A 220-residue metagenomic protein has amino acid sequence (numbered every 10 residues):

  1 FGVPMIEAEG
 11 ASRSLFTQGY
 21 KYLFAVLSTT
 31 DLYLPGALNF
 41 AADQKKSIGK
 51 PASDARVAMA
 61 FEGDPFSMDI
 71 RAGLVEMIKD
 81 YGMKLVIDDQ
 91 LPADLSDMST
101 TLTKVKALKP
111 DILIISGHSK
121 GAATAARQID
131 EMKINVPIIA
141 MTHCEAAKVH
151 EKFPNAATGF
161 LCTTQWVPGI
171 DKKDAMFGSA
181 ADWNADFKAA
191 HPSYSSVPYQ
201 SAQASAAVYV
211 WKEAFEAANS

Functional and structural regions predicted by a protein language model:
F1-I87, P137-C162: Extracytoplasmic ligand/sensor domains, especially the bilobed periplasmic-binding protein
Y20, I129-S205, A218: Extracellular/periplasmic periplasmic-binding protein-like sensory domains
L34-L38, L91-K104: Structural motif
D43-S47, S96-K109: Short, well-structured alpha-helical segments in soluble
I48-M59, Y194-A202, S220: Surface-exposed patches in mature extracellular/periplasmic domains of secreted proteins
R56, D111-I112: Residues that mark the start of a beta-strand
S116-A123, H143: A conserved active-site cap/scaffold subdomain adjacent to cofactor or substrate pockets
V208-S220: Extracellular/periplasmic bilobal clamshell ligand-binding domains
